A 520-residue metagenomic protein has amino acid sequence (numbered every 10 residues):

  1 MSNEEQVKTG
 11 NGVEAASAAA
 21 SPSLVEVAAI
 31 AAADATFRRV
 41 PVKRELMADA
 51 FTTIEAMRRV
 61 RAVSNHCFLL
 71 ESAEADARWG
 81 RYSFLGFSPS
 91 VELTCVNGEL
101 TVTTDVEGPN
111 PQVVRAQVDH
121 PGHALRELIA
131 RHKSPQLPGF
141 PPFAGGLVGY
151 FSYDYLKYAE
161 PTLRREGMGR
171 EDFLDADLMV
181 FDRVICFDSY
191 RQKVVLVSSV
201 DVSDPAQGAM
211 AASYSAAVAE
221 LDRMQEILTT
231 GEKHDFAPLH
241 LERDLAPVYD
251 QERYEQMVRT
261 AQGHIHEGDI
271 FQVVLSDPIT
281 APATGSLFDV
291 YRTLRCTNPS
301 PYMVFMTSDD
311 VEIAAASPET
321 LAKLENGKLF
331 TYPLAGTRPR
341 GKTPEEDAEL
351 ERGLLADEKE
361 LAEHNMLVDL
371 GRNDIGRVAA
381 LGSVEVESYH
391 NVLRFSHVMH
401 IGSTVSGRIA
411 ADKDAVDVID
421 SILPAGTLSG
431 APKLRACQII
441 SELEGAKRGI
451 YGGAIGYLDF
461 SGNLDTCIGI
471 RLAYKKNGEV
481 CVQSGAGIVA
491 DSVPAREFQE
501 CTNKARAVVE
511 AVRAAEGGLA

Functional and structural regions predicted by a protein language model:
S2-A520: Extended alpha-helical targeting/anchoring segments, especially N-terminal organellar/secretory targeting helices
